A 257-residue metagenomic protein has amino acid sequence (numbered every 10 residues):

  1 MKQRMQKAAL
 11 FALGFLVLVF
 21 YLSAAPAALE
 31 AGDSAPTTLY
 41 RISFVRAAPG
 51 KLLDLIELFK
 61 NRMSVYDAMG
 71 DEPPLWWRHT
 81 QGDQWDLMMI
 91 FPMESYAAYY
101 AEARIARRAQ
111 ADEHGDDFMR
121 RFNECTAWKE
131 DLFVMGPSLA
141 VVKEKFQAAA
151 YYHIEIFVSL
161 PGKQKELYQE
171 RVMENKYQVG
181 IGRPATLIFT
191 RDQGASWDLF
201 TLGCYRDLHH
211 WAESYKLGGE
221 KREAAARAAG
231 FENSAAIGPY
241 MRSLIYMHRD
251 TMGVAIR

Functional and structural regions predicted by a protein language model:
K2-G14: Bacterial N-terminal signal peptides that target proteins for export
F11-A24: Bacterial N-terminal signal peptides
P26-R257: Short S/T/G/P-rich N-terminal loop/turn motif that feeds into the first structured element of a domain
